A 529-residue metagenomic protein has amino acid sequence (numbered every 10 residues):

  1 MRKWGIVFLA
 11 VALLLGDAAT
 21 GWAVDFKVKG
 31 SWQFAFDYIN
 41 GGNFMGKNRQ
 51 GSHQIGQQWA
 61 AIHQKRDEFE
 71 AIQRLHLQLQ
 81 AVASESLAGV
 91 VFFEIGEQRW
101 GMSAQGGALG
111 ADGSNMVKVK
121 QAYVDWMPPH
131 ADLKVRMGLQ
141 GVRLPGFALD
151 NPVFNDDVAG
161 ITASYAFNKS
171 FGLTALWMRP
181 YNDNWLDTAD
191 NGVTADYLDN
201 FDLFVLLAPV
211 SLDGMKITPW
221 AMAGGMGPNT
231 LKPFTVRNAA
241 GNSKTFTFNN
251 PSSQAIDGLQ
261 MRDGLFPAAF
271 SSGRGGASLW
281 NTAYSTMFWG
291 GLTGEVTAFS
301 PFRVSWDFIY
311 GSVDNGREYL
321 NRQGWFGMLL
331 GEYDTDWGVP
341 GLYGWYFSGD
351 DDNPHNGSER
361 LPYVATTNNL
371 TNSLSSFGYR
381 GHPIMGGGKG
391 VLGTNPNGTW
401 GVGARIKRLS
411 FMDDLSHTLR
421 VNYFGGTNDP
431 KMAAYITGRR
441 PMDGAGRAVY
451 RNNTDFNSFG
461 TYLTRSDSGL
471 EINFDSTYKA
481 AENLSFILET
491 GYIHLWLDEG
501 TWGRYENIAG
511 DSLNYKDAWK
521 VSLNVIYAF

Functional and structural regions predicted by a protein language model:
M1-D25: Cleavable N-terminal export/targeting peptides
F26-F34, L77, G89-V91, L133-V135 (+7 more regions): Transmembrane beta-strands of outer-membrane beta-barrel proteins
A35, Y515-F529: Outer-membrane beta-barrel "beta-signal"
Y38-R74, Q78-A131, V135, R143-V153 (+7 more regions): Surface-exposed loop and membrane-interface regions of Gram-negative outer-membrane beta-barrel proteins
H130-V135, A148-G357, A404, Y423-G425 (+3 more regions): Signature for the C-terminal beta-barrel architecture of outer-membrane proteins
G341-Y343, F347-G398, A404-K407: C-terminal outer-membrane beta-barrel translocator/porin domains of Gram-negative envelope proteins and their
T367-G390, N428-G460: Flexible internal linker/loop segments at domain or repeat junctions
K389-L392, N397-M432, K516-A518, S522: Exposed, low-structure sequence patches enriched in small/polar residues
